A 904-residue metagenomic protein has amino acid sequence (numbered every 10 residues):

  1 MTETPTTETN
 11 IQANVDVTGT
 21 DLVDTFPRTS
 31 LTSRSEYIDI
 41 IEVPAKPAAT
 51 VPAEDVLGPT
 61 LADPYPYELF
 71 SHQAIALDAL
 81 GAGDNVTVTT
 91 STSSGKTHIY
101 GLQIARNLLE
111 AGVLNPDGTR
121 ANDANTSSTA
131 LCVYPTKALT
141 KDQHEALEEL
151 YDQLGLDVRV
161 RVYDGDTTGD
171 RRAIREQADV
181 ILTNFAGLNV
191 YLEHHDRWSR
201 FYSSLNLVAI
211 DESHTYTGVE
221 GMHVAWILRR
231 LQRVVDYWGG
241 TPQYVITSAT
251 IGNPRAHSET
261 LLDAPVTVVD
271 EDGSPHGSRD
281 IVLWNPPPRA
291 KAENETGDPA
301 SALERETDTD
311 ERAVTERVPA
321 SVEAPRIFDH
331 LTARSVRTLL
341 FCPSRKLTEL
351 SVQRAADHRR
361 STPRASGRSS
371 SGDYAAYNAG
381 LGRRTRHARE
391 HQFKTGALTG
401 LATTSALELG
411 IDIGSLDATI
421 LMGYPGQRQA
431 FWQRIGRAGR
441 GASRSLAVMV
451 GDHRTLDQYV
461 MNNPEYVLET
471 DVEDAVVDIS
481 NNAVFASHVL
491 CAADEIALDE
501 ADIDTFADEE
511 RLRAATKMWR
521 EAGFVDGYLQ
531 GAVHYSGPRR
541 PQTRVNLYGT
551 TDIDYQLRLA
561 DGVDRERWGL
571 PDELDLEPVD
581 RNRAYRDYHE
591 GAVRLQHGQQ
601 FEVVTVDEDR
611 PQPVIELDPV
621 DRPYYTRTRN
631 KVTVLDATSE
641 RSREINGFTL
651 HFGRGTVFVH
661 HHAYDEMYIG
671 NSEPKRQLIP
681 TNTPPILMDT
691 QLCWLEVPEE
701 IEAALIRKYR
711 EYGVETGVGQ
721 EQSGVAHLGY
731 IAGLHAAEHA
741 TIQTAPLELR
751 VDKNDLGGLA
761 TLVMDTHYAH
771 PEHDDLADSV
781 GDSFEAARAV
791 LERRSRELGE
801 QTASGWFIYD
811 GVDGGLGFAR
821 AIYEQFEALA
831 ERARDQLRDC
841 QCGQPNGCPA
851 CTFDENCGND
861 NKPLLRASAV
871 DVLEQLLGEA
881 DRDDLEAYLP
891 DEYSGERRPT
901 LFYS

Functional and structural regions predicted by a protein language model:
M1-E8: N-terminal acidic, proline/glycine-rich, low-complexity intrinsically disordered segments
N10, N14-V17, R360-T362, H739 (+1 more regions): Structural alpha-beta junctions
I11-S35, H597-V606: Structured, non-catalytic alpha/beta "coupling" segments that mediate domain-domain communication and provide generic
L22-P59, D63, A74-F185, E193-A497 (+2 more regions): Helicase motor core with emphasis on the C-terminal RecA-like subdomain
F70-S71: Short helix-coil-helix linker/hinge
V245-I246, G451, A493, E500-R583 (+3 more regions): Extended, highly charged accessory segments
